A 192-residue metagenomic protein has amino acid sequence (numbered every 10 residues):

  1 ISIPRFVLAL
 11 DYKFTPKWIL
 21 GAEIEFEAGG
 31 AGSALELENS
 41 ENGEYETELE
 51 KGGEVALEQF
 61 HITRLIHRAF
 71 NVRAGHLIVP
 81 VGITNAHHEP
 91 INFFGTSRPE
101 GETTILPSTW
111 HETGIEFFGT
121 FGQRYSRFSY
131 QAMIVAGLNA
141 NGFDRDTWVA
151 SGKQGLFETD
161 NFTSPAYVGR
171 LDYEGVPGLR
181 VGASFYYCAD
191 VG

Functional and structural regions predicted by a protein language model:
I1-A140, T163-V168, D172-R180: Outer membrane beta-barrel
T147-G192: Loop-centered beta-sheet repeat module
